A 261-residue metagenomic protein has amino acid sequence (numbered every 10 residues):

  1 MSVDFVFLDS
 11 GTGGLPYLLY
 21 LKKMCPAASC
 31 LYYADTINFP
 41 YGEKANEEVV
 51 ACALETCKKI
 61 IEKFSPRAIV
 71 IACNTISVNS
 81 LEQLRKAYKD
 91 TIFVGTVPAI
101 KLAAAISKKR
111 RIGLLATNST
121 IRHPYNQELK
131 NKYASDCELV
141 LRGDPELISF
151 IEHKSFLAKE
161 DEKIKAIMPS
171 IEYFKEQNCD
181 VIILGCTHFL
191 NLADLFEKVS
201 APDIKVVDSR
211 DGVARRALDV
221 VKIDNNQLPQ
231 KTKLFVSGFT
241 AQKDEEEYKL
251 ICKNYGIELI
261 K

Functional and structural regions predicted by a protein language model:
M1-K261: Non-catalytic structural scaffold of enzyme domains
